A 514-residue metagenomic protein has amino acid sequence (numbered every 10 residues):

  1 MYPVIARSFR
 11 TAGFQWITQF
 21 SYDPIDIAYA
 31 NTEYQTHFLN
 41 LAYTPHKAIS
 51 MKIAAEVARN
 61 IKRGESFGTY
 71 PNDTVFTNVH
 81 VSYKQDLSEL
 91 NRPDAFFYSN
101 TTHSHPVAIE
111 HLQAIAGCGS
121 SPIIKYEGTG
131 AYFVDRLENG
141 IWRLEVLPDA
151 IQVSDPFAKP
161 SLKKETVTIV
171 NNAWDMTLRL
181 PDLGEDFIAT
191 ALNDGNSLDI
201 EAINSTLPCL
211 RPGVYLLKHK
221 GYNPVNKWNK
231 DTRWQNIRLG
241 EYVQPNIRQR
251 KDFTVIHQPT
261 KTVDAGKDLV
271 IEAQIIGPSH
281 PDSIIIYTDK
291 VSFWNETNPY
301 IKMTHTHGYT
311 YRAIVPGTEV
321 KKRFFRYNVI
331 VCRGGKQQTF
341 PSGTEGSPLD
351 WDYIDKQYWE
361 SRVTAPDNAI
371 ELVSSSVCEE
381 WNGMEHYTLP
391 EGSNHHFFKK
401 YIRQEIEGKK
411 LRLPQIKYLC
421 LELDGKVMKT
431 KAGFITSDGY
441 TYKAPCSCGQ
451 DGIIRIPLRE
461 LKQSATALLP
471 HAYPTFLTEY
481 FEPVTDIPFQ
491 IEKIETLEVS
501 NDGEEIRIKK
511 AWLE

Functional and structural regions predicted by a protein language model:
M1-D26, E33-I53: Catalytic-core region of carbohydrate-active enzymes that cleave or remodel glycosidic bonds
Y29-P93: Charged, amphipathic alpha-helical linkers/stalks
P93-D264: Extended non-globular C-terminal regions
Y215-L217, F324-R333, E495-V499: Short, aromatic- and glycine-rich surface loops/edge beta-strands on solvent-exposed regions
W228-M384, E407: Glycan-association/targeting regions that enable binding to alpha-glucans and other polysaccharides
D268, K322-R326, I416, D451 (+1 more regions): Extracellular Ig-like/FN3 beta-sandwich strand-entry sites
T288-S292, H396-T485, K493, D502-R507 (+1 more regions): Extracellular ligand-binding interfaces
V377-Y401: Short carbohydrate-recognition loop motifs
